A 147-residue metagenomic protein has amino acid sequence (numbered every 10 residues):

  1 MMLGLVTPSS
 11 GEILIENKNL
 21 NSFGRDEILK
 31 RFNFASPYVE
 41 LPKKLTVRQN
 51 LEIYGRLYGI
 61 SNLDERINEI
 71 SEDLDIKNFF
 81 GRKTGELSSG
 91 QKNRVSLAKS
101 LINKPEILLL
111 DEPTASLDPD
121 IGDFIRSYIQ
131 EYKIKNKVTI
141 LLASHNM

Functional and structural regions predicted by a protein language model:
L3: Helix-to-loop junction immediately C-terminal to a conserved catalytic motif
G11-N19, I28: Conserved ABC transporter NBD signature motif
E52, R56-F79: Conserved ABC ATPase "signature" region
K83-L87: Conserved ABC ATPase signature
K104: Conserved catalytic motifs of ABC-family nucleotide-binding domains
L108-D111: Catalytic Walker B motif of ABC-type/P-loop ATPase nucleotide-binding domains
D123-K135: Helical segment within the ABC ATPase nucleotide-binding domain
